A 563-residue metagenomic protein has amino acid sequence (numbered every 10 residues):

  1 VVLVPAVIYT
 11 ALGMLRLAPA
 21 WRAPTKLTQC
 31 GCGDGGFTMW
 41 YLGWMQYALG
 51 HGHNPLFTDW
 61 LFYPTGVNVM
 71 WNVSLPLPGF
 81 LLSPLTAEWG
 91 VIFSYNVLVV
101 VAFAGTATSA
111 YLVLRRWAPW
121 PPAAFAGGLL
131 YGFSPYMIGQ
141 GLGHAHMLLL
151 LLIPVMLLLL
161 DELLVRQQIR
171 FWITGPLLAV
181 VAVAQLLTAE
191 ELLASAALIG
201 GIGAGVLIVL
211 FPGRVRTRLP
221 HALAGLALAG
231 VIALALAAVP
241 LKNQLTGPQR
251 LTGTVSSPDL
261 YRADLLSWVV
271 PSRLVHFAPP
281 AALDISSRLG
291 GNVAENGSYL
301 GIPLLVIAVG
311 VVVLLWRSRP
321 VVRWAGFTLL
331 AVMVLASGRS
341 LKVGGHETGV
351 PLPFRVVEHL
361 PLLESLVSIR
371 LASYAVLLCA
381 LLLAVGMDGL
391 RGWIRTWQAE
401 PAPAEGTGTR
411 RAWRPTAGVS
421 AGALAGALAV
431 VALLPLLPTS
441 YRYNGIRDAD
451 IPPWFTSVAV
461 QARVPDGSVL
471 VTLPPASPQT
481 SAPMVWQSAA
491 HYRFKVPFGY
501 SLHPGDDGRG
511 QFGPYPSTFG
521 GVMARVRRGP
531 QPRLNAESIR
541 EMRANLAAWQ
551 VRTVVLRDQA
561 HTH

Functional and structural regions predicted by a protein language model:
V1-A18, A222-V231, V313, R319-T328 (+1 more regions): Start-transfer (signal-anchor) and selected internal transmembrane alpha helices of multi-pass inner/ER membrane
Y9, L98-W117, P122-V209, G225-A237 (+1 more regions): Membrane-embedded helix bundles of polyisoprenyl
L12-T106, P135-L151, R262, L266-R288 (+1 more regions): Membrane-interface coil-to-helix junctions
Q29-A48, A235-V312, P361-A372: Periplasmic/ER-lumenal interhelical loops and adjacent helix-loop junctions in multi-pass membrane proteins
G31, Q140-M147, L283-S298, A331-L381 (+1 more regions): Membrane-helix boundary/interfacial segments in multi-pass membrane proteins
G205, L226-V231, L381-L437: Signature aromatic-anchored transmembrane alpha helix within multi-pass, membrane-resident enzymes that catalyze glycan
F211-L226, A308-P351, A412-P415: Membrane-interface helix-loop-helix junctions at transmembrane boundaries of multi-pass membrane enzymes, predominantly
T254-S256, V430-H563: Extracytoplasmic
